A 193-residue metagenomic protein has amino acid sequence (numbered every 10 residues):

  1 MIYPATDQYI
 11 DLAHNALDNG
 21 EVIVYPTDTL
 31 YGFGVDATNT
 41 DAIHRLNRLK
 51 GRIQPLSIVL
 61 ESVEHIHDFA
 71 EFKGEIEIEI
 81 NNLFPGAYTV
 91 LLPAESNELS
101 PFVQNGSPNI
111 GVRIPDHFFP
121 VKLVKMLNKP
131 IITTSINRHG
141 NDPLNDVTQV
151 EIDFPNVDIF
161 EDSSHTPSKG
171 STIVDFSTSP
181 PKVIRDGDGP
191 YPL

Functional and structural regions predicted by a protein language model:
M1-L193: Active-site-adjacent structural elements in enzyme catalytic cores
